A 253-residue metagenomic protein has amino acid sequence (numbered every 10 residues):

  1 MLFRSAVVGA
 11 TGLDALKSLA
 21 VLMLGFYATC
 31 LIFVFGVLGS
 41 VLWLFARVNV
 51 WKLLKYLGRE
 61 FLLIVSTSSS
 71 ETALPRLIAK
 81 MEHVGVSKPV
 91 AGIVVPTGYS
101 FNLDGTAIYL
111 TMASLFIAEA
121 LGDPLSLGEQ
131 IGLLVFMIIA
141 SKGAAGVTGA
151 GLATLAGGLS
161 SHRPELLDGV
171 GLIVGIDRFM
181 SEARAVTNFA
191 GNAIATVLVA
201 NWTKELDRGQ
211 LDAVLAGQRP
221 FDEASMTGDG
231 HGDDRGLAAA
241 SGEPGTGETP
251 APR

Functional and structural regions predicted by a protein language model:
M1-L2: Short, small-residue-biased leader/transition segments that mark boundaries at the very start of proteins
A10-T11, A46-V50, M81-A91, S161-L167 (+2 more regions): Juxtamembrane helix-boundary/capping and inter-helix hinge elements in multi-pass membrane proteins
G12-L38: Entry/N-cap segments of selected transmembrane alpha helices and their immediately preceding amphipathic helices
G12-V21, N49-G58, D123-G132, E165-G169: Membrane-water interface of transmembrane alpha-helices in multipass transporters/channels
L19-Y27, L57-F61, T97-D104, S141 (+2 more regions): Loop-to-transmembrane-helix entry motif
I32-V41, N49, L198: Juxtamembrane interface elements at the cytosolic ends of transmembrane helices in multi-pass membrane proteins
R59-S141, T196: Helix-loop-helix junctions within the multi-pass membrane cores of secondary transporters/permeases
T111-R253: Transmembrane alpha-helical segments and their short flanking loops that form helix-hairpins/helix-helix interfaces
